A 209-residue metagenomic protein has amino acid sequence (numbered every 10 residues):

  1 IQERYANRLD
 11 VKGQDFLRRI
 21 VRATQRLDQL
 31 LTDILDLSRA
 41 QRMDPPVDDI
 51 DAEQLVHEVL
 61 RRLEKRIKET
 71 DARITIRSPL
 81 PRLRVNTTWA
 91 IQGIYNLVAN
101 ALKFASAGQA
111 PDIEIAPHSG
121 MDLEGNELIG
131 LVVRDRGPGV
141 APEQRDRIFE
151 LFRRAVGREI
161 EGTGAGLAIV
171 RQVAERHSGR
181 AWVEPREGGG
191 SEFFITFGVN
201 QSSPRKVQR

Functional and structural regions predicted by a protein language model:
R22-L27: Short alpha-helical segment of the dimerization/phosphotransfer core of two-component systems
P46-R61, E114: A conserved beta-strand-to-alpha-helix junction within the catalytic ATP-binding
K65, P138-G139: Glycine-rich G1-box
A101-A105: Short helix-loop "hinge" at the ATP-lid/N-box region of the Bergerat-fold HATPase_c
V140-F152: Short conserved segment of the HATPase_c
G166, V170: Short alpha-helical Gxxx[C/S/T] motif in the catalytic ATP-binding
S178-E184: Glycine-rich ATP-binding loops of the HATPase_c
